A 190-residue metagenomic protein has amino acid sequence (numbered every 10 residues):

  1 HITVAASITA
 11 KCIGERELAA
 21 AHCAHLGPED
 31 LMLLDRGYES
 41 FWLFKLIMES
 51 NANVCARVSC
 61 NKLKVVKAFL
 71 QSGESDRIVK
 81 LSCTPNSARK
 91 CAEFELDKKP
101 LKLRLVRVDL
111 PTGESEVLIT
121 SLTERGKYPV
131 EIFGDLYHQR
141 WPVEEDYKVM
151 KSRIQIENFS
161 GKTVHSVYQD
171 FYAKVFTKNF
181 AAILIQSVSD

Functional and structural regions predicted by a protein language model:
H1-D190: Single, function-defining residue in the core of a domain
